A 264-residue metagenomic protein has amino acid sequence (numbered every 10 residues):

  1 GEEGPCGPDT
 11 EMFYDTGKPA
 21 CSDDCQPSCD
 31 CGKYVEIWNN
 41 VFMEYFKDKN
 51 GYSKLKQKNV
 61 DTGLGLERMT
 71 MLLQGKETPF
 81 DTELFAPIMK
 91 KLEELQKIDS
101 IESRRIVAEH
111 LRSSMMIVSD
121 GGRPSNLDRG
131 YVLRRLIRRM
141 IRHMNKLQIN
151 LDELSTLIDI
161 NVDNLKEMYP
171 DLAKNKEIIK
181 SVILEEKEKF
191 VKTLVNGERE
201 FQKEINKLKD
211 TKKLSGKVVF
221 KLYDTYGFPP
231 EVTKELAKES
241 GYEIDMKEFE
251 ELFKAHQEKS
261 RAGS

Functional and structural regions predicted by a protein language model:
G1-S264: A glycine- and charged-residue-rich anion-binding loop/surface
